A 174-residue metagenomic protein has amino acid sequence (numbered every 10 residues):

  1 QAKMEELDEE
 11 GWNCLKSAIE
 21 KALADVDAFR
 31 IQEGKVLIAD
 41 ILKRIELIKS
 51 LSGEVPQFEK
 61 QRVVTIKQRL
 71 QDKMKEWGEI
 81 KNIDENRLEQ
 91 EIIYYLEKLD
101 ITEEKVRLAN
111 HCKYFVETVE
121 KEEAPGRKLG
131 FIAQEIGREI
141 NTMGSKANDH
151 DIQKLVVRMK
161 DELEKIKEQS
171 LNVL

Functional and structural regions predicted by a protein language model:
Q1-L174: N-terminal intrinsically disordered, cationic/polar leader segments that include organellar targeting peptides
